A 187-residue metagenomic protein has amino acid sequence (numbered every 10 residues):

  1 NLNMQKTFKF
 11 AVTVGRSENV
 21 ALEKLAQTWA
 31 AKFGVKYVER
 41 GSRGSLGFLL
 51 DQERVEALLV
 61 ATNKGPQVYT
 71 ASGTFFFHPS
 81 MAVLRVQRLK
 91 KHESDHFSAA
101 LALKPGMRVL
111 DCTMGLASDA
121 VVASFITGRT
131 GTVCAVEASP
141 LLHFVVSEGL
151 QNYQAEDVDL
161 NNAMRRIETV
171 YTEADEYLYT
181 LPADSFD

Functional and structural regions predicted by a protein language model:
N1-N3: Short, Lys/Arg-enriched N-terminal segments with co-localized hydrophobic residues within the first ~10-30 amino acids
Q5-P105: S-adenosyl-L-methionine
V55, S185-D187: Local beta-strand N-terminus motif with an aromatic residue
G106-G115: Conserved class I S-adenosyl-L-methionine
L116-R129: Conserved SAM-binding loop of SAM-dependent methyltransferases across substrates and taxa, primarily the Class I
T132-E137: Conserved SAM-binding motif I beta-strand of class I
S139-D184: S-adenosyl-L-methionine
